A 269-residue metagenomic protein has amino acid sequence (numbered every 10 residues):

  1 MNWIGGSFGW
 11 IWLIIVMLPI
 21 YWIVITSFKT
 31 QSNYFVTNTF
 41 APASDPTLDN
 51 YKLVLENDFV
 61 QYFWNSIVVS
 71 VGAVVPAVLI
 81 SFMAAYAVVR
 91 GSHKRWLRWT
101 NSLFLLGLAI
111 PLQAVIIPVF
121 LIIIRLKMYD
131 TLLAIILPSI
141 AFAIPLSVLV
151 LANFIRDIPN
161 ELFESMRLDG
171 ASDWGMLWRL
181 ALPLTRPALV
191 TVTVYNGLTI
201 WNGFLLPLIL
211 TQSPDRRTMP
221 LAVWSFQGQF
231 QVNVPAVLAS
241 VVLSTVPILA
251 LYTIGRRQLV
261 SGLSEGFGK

Functional and structural regions predicted by a protein language model:
G5-K269: A structural signal for multi-pass alpha-helical bundles of membrane permease subunits that mediate small-molecule
